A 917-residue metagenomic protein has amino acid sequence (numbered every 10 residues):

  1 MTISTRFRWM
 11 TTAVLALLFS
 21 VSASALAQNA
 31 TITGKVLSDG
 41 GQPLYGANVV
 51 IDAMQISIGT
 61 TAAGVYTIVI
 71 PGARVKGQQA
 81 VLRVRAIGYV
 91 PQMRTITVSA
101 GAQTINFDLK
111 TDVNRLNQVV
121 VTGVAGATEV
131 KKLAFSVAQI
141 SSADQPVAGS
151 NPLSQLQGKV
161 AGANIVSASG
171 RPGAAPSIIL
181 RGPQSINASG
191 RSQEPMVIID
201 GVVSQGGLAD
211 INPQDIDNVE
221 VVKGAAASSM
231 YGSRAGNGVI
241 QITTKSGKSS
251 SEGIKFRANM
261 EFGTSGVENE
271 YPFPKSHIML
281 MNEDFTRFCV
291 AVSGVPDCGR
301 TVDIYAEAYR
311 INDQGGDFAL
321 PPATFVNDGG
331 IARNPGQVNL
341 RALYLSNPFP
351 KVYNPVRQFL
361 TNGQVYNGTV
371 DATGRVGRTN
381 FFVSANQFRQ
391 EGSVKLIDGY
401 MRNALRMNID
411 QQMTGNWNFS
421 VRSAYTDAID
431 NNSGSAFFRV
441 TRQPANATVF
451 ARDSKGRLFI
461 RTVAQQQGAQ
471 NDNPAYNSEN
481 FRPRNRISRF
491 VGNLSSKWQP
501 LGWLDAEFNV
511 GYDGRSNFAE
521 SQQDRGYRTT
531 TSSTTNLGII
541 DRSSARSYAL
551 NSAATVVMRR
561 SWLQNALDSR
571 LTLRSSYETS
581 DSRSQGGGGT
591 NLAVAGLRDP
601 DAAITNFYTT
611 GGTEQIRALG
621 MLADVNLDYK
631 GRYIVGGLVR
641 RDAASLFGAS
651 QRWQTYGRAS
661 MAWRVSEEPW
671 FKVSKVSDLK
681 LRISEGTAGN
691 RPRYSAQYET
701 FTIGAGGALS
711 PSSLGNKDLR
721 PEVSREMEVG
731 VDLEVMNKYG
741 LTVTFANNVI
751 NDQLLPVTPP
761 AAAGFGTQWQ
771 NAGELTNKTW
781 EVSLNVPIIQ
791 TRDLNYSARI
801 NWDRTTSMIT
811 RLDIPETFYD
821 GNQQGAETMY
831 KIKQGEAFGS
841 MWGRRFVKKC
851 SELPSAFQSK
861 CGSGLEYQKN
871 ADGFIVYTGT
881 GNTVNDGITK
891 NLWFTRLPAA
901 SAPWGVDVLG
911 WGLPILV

Functional and structural regions predicted by a protein language model:
M1-T31, K76, V90-Q92: Cleavable N-terminal targeting peptides that direct proteins into the secretory/outer-membrane pathway or into
K35-D39, F135-G158, V166-G170, I178-A188 (+3 more regions): Short, polar/charged loop or turn motifs at beta-strand boundaries
K35-D52, V81-V90, S99-P146: Short, acidic, small-residue-rich periplasmic hinge/interaction motif at the N-terminus of Gram-negative outer-membrane
Q55-V65: Short, acidic Ser/Thr/Gly-rich low-complexity loop/linker segments typical of extracellular and cell-surface proteins
Y66-T67, A73, S154, D200-A227: Short acidic/polar hinge/loop motifs at secondary-structure boundaries that mediate gating or recognition
A127-T128, L133-A148, P152, K159 (+8 more regions): N-terminal, post-signal-peptide soluble/periplasmic segments of Gram-negative outer-membrane pore/transport systems
R257-Y344, Q770, I789-L916: Conserved small-residue
N408-T414, R422-D427, Q465-Q523, T534-K833: Extracellular/periplasmic, surface-exposed regions of secreted and cell-surface proteins
